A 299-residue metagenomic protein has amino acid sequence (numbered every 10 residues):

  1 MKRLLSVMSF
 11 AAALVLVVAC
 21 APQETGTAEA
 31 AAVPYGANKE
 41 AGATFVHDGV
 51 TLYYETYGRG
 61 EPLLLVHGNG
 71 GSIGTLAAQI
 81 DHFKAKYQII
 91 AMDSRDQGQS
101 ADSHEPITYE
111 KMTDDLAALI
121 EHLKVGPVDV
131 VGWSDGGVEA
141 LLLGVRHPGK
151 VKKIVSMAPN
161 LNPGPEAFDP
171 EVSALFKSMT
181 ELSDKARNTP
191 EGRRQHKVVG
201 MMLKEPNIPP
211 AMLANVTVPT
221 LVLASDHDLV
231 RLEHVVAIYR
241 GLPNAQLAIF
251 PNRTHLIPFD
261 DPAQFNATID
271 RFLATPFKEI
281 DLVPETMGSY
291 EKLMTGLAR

Functional and structural regions predicted by a protein language model:
V18-A19: C-terminal motif of bacterial Sec signal peptides marking the signal peptidase cleavage site
V50-Q99: Conserved HGGG/HGGXW glycine-rich cap/lid loop of the alpha/beta-hydrolase fold
A91-V131: Active-site loop/oxyanion-hole signature of alpha/beta-hydrolase fold enzymes
G126-G164: Conserved hydrolase catalytic core segment
H196-M212, D226-V230: Active-site nucleophile elbow and catalytic-triad environment of alpha/beta-hydrolase enzymes
V216, V222-A224: Short beta-strand/loop motif that positions the catalytic acidic residue of the alpha/beta-hydrolase fold
A224-R253, G296-R299: Conserved loop-alpha-helix segment in the C-terminal half of the alpha/beta-hydrolase fold that carries the catalytic
P251-R299: Catalytic active-site module of serine/aspartate enzymes centered on a nucleophile-bearing elbow/loop
